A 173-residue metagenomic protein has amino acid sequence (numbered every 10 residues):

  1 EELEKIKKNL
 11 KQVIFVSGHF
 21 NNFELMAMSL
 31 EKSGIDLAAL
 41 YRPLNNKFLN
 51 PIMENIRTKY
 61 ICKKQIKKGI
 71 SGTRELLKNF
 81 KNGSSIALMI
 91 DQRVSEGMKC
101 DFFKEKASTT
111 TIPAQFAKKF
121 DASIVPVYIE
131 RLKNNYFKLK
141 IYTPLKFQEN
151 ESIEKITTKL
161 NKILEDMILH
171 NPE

Functional and structural regions predicted by a protein language model:
E1: Negatively charged linear elements and acidic catalytic determinants
E4-L10, K32-D36, I70-E173: Non-catalytic C-terminal accessory region of glycerolipid acyltransferases and related lyso-lipid remodeling enzymes
K11-G69, S95-C100, E105-K106: Catalytic core of membrane glycerolipid acyltransferases/transacylases, capturing the structured, soluble-facing
